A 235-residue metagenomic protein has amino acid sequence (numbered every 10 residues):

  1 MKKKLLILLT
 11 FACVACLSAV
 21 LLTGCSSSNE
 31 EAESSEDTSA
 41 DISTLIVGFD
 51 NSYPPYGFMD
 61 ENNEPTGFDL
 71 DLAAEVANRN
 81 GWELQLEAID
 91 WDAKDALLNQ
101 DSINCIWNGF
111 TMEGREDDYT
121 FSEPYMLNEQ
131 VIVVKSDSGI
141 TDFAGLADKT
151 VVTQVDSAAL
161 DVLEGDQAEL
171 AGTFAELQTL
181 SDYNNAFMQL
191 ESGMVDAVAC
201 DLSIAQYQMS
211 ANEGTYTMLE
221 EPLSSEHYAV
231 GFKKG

Functional and structural regions predicted by a protein language model:
V20-G24: C-terminal motif of bacterial Sec signal peptides marking the signal peptidase cleavage site
S26-S28: Bacterial signal peptide processing site
S35-G109: Extracytoplasmic small-molecule ligand-binding "clamshell" domains of the periplasmic binding protein/Venus flytrap
L45, F68-D69, E116-Y125, Y216-E221 (+1 more regions): A structural signal for short loop-to-beta-strand junctions that line the ligand-binding cleft of periplasmic/secreted
N51, L127-V134, L202, Q206-G235: Periplasmic-binding protein-like
M59, A73-W82, A159-L180, M209-E213: Ligand-binding cleft/hinge of the Venus flytrap
A74-R79, E87-A88, D92-C105, T120 (+4 more regions): Short helices/loops that flank or line small-molecule/ion binding pockets
V134-V151: Flexible hinge/capping segments at coil-to-helix
